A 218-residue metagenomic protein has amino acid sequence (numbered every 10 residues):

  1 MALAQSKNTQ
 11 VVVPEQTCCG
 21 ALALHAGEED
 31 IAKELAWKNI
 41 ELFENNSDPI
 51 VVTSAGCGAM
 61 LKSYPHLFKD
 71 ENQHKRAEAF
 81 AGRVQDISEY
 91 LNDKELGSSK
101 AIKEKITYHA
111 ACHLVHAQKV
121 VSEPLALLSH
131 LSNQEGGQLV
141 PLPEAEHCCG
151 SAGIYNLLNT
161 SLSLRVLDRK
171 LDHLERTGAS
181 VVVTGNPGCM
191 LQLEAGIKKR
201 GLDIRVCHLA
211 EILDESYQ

Functional and structural regions predicted by a protein language model:
M1-Q218: Iron-sulfur cluster-binding electron-transfer modules in prokaryotic oxidoreductases
